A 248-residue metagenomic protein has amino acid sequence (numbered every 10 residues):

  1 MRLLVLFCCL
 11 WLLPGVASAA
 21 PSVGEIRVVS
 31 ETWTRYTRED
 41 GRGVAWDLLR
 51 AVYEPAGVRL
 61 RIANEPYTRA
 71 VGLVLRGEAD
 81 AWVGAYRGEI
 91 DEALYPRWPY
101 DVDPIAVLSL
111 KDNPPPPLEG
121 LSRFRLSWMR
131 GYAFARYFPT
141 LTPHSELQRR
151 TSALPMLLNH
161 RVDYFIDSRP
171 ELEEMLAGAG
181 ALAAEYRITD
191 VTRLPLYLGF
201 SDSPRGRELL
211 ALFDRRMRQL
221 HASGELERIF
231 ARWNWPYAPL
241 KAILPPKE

Functional and structural regions predicted by a protein language model:
L4-G15: Bacterial N-terminal signal peptides
A20-A93, S223, R232-W233: Extracytoplasmic small-molecule ligand-binding "clamshell" domains of the periplasmic binding protein/Venus flytrap
S30-T32, V102-I105, A177-D214, Y237-E248: Periplasmic-binding protein-like
V44, L48, G120-S122, S168 (+3 more regions): Short amphipathic alpha-helical coupling segments at ligand-binding clamshell hinges and other catalytic/signaling
R59-P66, T142-M156, Y186-I188: Short beta-strand-to-loop elements that line the ligand-binding cleft of bilobed periplasmic-binding protein-like
G72-R76, A85-A93, D163-T192: A ligand-binding cleft/hinge motif common to bilobed small-molecule-binding domains
I105-L126: Flexible hinge/capping segments at coil-to-helix
A133-R149, A184, M217-E248: Ligand-binding clefts/hinges and TM-proximal coupling segments of bilobed small-molecule sensing domains
